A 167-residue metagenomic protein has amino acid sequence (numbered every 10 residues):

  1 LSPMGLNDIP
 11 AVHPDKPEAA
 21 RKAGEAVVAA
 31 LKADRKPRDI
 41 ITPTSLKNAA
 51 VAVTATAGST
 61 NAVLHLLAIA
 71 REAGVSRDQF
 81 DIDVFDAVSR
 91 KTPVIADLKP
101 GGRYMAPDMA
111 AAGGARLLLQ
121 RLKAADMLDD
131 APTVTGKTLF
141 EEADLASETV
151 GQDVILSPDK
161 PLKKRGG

Functional and structural regions predicted by a protein language model:
L1-G167: Catalytic or ion-coupling anion/metal-binding cores of large enzyme and transporter domains
